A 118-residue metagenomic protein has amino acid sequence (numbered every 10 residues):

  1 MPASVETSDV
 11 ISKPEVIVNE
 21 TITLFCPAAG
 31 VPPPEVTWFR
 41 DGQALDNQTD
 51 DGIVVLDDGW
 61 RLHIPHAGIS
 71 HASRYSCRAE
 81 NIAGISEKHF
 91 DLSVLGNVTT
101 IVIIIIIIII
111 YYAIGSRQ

Functional and structural regions predicted by a protein language model:
M1-V102, Q118: Immunoglobulin-superfamily
V102-G115: Low-complexity, disordered terminal segments
